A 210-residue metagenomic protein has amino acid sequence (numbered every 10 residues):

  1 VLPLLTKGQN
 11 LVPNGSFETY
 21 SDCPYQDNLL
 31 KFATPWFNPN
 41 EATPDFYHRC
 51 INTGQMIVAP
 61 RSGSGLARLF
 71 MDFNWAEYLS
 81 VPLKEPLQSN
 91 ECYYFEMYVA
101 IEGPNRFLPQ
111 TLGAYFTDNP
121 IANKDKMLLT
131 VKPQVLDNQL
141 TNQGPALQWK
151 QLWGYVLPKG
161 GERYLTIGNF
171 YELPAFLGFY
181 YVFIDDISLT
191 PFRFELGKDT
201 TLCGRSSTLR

Functional and structural regions predicted by a protein language model:
L4-G8: Sec/Tat signal peptide C-region and signal peptidase I cleavage site
Q9-S89, E96-E102, F107-L112, K124-P191: Aromatic (Trp/Tyr/Phe) and Gly/Pro-enriched flexible surface segments
S89-E91, R205: A glycine-anchored, Pro-Gly-centered beta-turn/N-cap motif
A114-D118: Conserved aromatic beta-strand anchor motif in extracellular beta-sandwich/beta-rich domains
I121: Conserved nucleotidyltransferase catalytic core and NTase-mimicking acidic/glycine-rich helix/loop elements in nucleic
T190-R210: Proline- and Ser/Thr-rich low-complexity, intrinsically disordered segments
